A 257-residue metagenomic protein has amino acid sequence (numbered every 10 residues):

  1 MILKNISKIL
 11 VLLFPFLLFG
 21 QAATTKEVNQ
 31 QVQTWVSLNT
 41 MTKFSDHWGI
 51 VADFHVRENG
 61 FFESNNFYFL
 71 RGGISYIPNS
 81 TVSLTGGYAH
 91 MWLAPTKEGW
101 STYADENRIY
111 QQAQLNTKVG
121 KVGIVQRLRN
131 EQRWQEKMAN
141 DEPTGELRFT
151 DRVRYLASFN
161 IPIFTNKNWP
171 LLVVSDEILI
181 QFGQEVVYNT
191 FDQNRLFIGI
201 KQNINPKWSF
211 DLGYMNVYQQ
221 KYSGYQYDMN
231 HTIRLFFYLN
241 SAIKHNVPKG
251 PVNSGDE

Functional and structural regions predicted by a protein language model:
M1-E27, F237-L239, E257: Bacterial Sec-dependent N-terminal signal peptides
A23-T25, V56-G60, T96-W100, N140-L147 (+2 more regions): Extracellular loop and loop/strand-boundary signature of outer-membrane beta-barrel proteins
Q30-T34, N66-Y68, D105-I109, L147-Y155 (+2 more regions): Residues that define the transmembrane beta-barrel architecture of outer-membrane proteins
V36-T42, G72-Y76, Q111-T117, N130 (+3 more regions): Residues on the lipid-exposed face of transmembrane beta-strands in outer-membrane beta-barrel proteins
D46-A52, T81-G86, G120-I124, T165-P170 (+2 more regions): Repeated loop/turn-to-beta-strand initiation elements of outer-membrane beta-barrel proteins
F54-G60, Y88-A94, T117-V119, N130-W134 (+3 more regions): Transmembrane beta-strands of outer-membrane beta-barrel pores
A113, M229-E257: Outer-membrane beta-barrel "beta-signal"
R129-D211, M215-Y218, G255: Outer-membrane beta-barrel transmembrane domain signature
